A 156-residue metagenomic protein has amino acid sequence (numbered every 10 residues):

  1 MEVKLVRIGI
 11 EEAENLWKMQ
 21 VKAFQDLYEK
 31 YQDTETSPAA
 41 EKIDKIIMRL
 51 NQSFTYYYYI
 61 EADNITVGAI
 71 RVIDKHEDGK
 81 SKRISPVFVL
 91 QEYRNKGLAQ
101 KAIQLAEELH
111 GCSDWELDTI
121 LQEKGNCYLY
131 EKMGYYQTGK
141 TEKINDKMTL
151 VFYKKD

Functional and structural regions predicted by a protein language model:
V3-K18: A short beta-loop-alpha structural element at the N-terminal edge of CoA-dependent acyl/N-acetyltransferase catalytic
V21-I47: Conserved GNAT-fold acetyl-CoA-binding loop/helix
K45-Y58: A short helix-loop-beta-strand connector motif used in the catalytic cores of GNAT acetyltransferases and, in some
Y59, I65-D74, R83, F88: Conserved beta-strand in the GNAT
G79-Q91, L117-T119: Conserved acetyl-CoA binding element of GNAT-fold acetyltransferases
P86-V89, N95-E108, Y128-K132: Conserved acetyl-CoA-binding loop-helix of GNAT-fold acetyltransferases
L109-L121: Conserved GNAT acetyl-CoA-binding A-motif
E131-T141: Conserved acetyl-CoA-binding loop of GNAT-fold acetyltransferases
